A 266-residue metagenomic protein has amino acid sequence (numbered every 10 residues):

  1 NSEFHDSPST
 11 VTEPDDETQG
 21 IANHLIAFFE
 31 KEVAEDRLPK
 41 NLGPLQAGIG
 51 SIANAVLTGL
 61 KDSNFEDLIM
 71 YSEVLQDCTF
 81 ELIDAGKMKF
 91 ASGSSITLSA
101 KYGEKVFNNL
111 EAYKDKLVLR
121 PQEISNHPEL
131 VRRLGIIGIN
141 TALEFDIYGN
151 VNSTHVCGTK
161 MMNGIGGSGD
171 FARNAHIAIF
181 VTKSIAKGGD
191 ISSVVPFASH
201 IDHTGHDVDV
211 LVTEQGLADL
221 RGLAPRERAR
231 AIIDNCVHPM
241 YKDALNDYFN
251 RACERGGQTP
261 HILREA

Functional and structural regions predicted by a protein language model:
N1-P121, L130, L134, E144-Y148 (+3 more regions): Metallocofactor- and cofactor-centric catalytic cores in central/energy metabolism, strongly enriched
I124: Residues that form or immediately flank small-molecule/cofactor binding pockets and catalytic motifs
